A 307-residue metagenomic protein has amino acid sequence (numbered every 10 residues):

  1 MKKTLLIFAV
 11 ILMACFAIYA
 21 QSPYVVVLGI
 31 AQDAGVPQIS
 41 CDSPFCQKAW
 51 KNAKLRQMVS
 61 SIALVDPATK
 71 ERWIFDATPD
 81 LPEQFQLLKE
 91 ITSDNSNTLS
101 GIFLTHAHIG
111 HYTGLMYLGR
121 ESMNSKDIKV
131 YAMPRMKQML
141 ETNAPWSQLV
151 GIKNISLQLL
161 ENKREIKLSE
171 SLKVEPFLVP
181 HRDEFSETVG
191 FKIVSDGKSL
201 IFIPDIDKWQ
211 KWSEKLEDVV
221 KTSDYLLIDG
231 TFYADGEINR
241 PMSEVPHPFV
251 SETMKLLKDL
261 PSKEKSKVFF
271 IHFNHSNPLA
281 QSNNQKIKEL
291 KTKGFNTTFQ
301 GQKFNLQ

Functional and structural regions predicted by a protein language model:
M1-T4: Positively charged n-region of N-terminal signal peptides that target proteins for export
I7-C15: Bacterial N-terminal signal peptides
Q21-E90, L157-V219, K303-Q307: Core dinuclear metal-dependent hydrolase active-site scaffold
Q32, I109, K137, Y233 (+1 more regions): Residue-level marker for beta-strand->alpha-helix junctions and adjacent short loops that shape enzyme
M58, V65-Y131, D224: Active-site metal-binding motif and surrounding structural segment of the metallo-beta-lactamase
K126, V150-S156, E170-L172, K291-G294: A short helix-to-beta-strand connector/capping loop
R135-A144: A short, active-site helix/loop in glycosyltransferases that binds the activated sugar's phosphate group
G197-S199, I206-Q302: Cap/insert and terminal regions of metallo-dependent hydrolase folds
